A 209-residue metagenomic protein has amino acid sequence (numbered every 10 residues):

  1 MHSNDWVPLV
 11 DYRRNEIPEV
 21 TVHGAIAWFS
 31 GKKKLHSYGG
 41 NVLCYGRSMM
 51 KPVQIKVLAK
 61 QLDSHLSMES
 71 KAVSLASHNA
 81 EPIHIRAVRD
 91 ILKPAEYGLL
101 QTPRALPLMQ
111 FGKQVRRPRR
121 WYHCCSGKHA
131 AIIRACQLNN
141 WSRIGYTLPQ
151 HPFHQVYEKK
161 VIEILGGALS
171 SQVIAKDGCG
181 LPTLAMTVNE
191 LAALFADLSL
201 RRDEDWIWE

Functional and structural regions predicted by a protein language model:
M1-N41: Beta-lactamase-like hydrolase cores
M1-S3, M68-L181, M186-V188, L194-D197: Active-site-adjacent helix/loop patches that line small-molecule binding or acyl-intermediate pockets
G24-A27, P52-K60, A131-A135, A192-A196: Contiguous, well-ordered alpha-helical segments that form the cores/surfaces of helical PPI scaffolds
S30-K32, K60-S67, E96: Short, solvent-exposed loop/edge-beta patches enriched in aromatic
K34-N41, L66-A76: Glycine-/proline-rich flexible loop or hinge segments
L43-P52, L181-A185: Short, conserved micro-motifs enriched in small and acidic residues
G46-D63, I83: Active-site SXXK
L194-E209: Conserved active-site loop region of the serine DD-peptidase/beta-lactamase
